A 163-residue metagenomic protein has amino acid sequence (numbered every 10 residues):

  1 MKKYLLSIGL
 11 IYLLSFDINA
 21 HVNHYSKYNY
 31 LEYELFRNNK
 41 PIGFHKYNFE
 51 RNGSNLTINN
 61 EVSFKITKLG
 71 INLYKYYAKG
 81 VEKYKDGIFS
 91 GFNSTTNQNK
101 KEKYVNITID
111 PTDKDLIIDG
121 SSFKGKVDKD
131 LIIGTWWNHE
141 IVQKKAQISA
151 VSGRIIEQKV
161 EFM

Functional and structural regions predicted by a protein language model:
Y4-L13: Sec-dependent N-terminal signal peptides
F16-K79, G91-K101, Q158, M163: N-terminal cleavable signal peptides for secretion/export
S26-Y28, N93-M163: Solvent-exposed helix/loop surface patches that form functional interfaces
K83-S90: Short helix C-cap/helix-to-loop transition motifs enriched in small/turn-promoting residues
